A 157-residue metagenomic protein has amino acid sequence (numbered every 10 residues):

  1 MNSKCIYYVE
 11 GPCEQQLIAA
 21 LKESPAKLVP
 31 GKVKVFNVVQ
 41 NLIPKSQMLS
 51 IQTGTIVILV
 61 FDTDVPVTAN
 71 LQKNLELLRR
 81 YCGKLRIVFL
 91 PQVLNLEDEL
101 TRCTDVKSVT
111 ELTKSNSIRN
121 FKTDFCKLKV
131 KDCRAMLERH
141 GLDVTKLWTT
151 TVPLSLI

Functional and structural regions predicted by a protein language model:
N2, Q15-P30, P44-I58, D64-I157: C-terminal accessory helical subdomains adjacent to catalytic cores in phosphodiester- and nucleotide-handling enzymes
C5-Q15: N-terminal beta1-alpha1 ligand-phosphate binding loop
V33-V39, L59: Conserved helicase/translocase motor-coupling segment
